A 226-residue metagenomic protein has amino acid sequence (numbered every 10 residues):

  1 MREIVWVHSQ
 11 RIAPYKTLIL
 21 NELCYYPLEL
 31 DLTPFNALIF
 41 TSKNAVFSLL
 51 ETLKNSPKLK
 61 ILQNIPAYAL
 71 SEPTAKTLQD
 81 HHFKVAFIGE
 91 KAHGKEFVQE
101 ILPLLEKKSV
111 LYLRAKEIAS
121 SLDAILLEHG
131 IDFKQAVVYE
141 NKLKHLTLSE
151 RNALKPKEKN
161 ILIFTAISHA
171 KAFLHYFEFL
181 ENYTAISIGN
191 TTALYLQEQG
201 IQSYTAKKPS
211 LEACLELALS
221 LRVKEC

Functional and structural regions predicted by a protein language model:
M1-C226: Signature of uroporphyrinogen-III synthase
